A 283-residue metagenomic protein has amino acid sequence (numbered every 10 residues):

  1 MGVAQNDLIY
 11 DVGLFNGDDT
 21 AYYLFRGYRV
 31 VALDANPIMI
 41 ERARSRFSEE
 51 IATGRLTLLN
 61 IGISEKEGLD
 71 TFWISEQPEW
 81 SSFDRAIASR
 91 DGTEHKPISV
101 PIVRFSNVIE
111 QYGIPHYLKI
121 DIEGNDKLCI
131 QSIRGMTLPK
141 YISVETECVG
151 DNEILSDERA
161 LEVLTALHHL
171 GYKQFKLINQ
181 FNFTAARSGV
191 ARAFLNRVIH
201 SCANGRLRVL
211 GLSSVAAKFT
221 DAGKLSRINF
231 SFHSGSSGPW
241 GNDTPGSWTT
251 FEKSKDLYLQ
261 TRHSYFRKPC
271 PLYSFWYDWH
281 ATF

Functional and structural regions predicted by a protein language model:
M1-D70, T146-E153: SAM cofactor-binding core of SAM-dependent methyltransferases, primarily the Rossmann-like beta-alpha-beta module
L8, N16-D19, Y28-R29, V108-F283: Conserved acidic-Pro-Pro-aromatic motif
V12-G13, S99-P101, E123: Short gly/ser/thr-rich secondary-structure transition/capping motifs
A21, I40-E41, S81, K127-Q131: Alpha-helical elements of the RecA-like P-loop NTPase motor core of helicases
Y23-G27, S45-F47, F72-I74, I87 (+2 more regions): Short, glycine/charged-enriched secondary-structure capping and boundary segments
S64-V103, N107: Glycine-rich adenosyl-binding loop in Rossmann-like folds that engage adenosine-containing cofactors
